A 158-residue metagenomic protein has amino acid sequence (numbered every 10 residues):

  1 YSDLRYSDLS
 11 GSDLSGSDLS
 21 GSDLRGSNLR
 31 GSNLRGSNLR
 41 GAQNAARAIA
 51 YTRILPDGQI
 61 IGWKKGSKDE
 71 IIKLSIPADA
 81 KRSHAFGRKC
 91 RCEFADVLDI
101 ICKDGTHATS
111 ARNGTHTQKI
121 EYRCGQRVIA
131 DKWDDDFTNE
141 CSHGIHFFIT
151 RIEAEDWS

Functional and structural regions predicted by a protein language model:
Y1-Y6, S10, S15, S20 (+2 more regions): Intrinsic low-complexity/IDR segments
